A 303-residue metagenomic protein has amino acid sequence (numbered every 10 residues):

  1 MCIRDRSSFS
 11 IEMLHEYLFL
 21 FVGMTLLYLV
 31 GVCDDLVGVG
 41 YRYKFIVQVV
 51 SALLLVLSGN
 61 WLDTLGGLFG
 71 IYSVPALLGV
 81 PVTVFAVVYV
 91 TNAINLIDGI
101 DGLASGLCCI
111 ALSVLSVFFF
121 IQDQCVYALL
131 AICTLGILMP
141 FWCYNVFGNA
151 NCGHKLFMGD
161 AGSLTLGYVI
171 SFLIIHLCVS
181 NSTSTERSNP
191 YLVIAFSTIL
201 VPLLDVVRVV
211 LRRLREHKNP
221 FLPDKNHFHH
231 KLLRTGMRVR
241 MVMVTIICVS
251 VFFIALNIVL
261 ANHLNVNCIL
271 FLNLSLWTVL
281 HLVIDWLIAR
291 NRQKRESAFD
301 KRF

Functional and structural regions predicted by a protein language model:
R4-V206: "…together with the soluble PPM/PP2C metallo-phosphatase catalytic core" -> "…together with the soluble PPM/PP2C
T25, S51-L57, L138, I254 (+1 more regions): Hydrophobic core of alpha-helical transmembrane segments in multi-pass integral membrane proteins
T64, V206-L214, R290-N291: Membrane-spanning helices that line or support transport/gating and their immediate boundary helices in channels
N149-H154, R208-R240: Cytosolic, membrane-interface loops and tails of multi-pass inner-membrane proteins
P202, V242-S250: C-terminal functional module detector
F221, K225-F228, Q293-F303: Short, highly charged, low-complexity non-transmembrane loops/tails of multi-pass membrane proteins
I247-A261: Alpha-helical transmembrane segments and their membrane-interface junctions in multi-pass membrane proteins
